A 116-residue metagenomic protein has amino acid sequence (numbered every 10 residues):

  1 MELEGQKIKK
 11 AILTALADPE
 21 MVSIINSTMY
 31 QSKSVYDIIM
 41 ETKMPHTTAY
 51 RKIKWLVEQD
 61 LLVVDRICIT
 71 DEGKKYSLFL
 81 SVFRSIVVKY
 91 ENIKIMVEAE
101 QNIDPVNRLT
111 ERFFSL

Functional and structural regions predicted by a protein language model:
M1-G5: Linker/hinge segments immediately adjacent to helix-turn-helix/homeobox DNA-binding domains
Q6-P19, S34, D65-Y90: Short, cationic-aromatic polyanion-contact patches
A11-M44: N-terminal helix-turn-helix DNA-binding core of bacterial DNA-binding proteins
Q31, W55-Q59, R84-I86, I103: Short, charged/polar surface micro-motifs in flexible loops or helix N-caps
I38, A49-Q59: Basic amphipathic alpha-helical segments that dock to polyanions
P45, V57-Q59, I69: Short, structured protein-protein interaction patches enriched in aromatics and acidic/basic residues, typified by
R84-L116: Amphipathic alpha-helical dimerization/coiled-coil segments that flank or bridge DNA-binding/regulatory modules
